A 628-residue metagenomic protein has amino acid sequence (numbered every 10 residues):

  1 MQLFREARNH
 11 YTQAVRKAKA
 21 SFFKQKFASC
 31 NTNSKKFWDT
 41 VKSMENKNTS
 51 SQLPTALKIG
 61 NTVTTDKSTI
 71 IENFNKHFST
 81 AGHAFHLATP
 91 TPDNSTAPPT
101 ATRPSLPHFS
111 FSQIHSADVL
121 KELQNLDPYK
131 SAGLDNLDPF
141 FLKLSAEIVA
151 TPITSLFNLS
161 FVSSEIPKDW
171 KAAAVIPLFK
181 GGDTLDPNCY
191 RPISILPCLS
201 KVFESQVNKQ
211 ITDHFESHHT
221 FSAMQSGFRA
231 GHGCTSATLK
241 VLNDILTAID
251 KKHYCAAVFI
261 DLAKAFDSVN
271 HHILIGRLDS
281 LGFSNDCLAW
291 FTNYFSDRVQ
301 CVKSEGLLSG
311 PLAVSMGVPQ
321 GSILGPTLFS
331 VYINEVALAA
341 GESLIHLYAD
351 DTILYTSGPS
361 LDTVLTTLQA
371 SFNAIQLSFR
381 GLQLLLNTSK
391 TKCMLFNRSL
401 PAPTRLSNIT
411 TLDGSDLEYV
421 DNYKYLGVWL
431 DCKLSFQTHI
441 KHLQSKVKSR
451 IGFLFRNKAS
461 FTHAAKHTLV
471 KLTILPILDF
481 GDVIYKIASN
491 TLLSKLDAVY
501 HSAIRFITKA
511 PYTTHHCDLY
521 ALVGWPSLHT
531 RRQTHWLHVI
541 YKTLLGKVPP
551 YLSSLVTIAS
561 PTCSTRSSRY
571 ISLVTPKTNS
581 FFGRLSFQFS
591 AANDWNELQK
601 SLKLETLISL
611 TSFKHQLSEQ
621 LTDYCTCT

Functional and structural regions predicted by a protein language model:
M1-K76, S112-F157, V162-D169, V175 (+7 more regions): Short, charged alpha-helical motifs in flexible N/C-terminal segments and linkers
K35-C189, S194, K201-V202, D416 (+3 more regions): Surface-exposed loop/turn segments and immediately adjacent short secondary-structure elements within folded domains
F78, S105, F109-P319, T356-S357: Conserved pre-catalytic core of RNA-dependent polymerases
F109, G306-L308, A370, L384-D421: Short, conserved micro-motifs composed of acidic
G133, A172-V175, R191, Q225 (+9 more regions): Catalytic palm active-site di-aspartate
V207-Q225, D250, P326-T356, T462: Active-site palm subdomain of RNA-directed nucleic acid polymerases
S415-V483: Basic, alpha-helical interaction scaffolds
